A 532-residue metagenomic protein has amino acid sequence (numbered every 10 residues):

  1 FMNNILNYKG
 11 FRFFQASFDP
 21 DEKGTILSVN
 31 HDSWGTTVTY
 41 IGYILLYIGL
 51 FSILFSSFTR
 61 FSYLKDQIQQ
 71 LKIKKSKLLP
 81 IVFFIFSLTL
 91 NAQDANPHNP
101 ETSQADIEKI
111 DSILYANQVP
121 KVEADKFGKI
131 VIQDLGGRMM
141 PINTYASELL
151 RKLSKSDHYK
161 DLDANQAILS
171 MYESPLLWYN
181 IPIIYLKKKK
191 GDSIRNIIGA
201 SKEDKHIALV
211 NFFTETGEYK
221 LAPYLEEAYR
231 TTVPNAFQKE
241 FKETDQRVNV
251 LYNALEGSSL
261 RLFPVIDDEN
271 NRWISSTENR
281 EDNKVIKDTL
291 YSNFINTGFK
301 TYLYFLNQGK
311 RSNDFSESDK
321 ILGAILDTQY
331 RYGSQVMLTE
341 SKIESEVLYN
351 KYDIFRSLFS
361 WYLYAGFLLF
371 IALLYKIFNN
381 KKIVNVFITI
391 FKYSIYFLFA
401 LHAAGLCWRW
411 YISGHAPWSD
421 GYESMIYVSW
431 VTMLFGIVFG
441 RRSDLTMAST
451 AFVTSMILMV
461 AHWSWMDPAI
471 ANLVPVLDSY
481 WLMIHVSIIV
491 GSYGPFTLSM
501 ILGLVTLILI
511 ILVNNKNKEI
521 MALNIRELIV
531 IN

Functional and structural regions predicted by a protein language model:
F1-N532: Solvent-exposed, non-transmembrane regions of integral membrane proteins
